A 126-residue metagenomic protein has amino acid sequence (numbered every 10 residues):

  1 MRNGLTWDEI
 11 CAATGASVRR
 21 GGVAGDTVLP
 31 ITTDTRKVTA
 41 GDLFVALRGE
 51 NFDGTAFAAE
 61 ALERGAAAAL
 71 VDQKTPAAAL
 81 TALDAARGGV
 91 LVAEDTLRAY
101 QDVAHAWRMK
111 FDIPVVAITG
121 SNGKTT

Functional and structural regions predicted by a protein language model:
R2-T119: Short, basic phosphate-binding NTP loop
N122: ATP-binding Walker
